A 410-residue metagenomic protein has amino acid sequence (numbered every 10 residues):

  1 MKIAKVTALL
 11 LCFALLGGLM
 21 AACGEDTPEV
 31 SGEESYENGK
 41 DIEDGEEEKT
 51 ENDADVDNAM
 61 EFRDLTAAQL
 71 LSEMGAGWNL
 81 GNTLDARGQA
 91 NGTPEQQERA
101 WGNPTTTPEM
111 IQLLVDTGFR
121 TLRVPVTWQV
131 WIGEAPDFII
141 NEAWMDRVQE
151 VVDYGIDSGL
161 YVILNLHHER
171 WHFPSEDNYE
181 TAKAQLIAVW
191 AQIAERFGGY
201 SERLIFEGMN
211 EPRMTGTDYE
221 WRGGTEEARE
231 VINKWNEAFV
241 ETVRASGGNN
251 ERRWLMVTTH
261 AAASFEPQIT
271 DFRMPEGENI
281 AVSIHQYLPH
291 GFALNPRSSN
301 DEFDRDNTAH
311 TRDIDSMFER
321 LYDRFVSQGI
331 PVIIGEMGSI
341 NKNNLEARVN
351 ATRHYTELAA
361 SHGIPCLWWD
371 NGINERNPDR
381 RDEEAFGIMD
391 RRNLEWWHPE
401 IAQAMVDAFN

Functional and structural regions predicted by a protein language model:
G18-A22: C-terminal motif of bacterial Sec signal peptides marking the signal peptidase cleavage site
G24-D26: Bacterial signal peptide processing site
E33, E37-T121: N-terminal carbohydrate-binding accessory modules
G81-T106, E134-I140, N178, G291-I314 (+1 more regions): Acidic/histidine-rich helix-loop elements that form or flank divalent-metal/phosphate-binding sites at the catalytic
W101-T121, D137-H167, P174-G208, V231-G247: An active-site-proximal structural segment forming one wall of the substrate-binding cleft that immediately precedes
A184-A309, M317-I340, S361-I364: Active-site region of glycoside hydrolase catalytic domains
N344-N410: Aromatic-rich peripheral "rim/lid" segments of glycoside hydrolase catalytic domains that contact and position glycan
